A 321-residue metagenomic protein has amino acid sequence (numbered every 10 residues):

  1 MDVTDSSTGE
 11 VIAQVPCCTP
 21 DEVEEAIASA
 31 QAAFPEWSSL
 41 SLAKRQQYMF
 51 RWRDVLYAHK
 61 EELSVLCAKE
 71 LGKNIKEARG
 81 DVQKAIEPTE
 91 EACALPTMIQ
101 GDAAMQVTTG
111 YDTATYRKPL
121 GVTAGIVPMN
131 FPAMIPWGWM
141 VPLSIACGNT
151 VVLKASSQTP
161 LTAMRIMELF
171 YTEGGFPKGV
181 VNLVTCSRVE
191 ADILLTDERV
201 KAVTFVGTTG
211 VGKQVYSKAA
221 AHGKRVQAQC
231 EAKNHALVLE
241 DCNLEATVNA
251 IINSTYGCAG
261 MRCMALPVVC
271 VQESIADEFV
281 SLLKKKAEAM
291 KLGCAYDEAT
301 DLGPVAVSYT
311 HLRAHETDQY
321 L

Functional and structural regions predicted by a protein language model:
M1-A13: N-terminal glycine-rich, Lys/His-bearing helix-loop that initiates the first secondary-structure elements of many
G9, R45, C67, G148 (+5 more regions): Residue-level signal for inorganic ion chemistry
I12-I99: Glycine-rich loop-to-alpha-helix module at the N-terminal edge of alpha/beta enzyme cores
E24-I27, Q46-R53, S64, V82 (+9 more regions): Hydrophobic face of alpha-helices
L66-N74, A104-T109, C186, E231 (+1 more regions): Short linear capping/connector segments at secondary-structure termini
E90-M105, E288-G293: Proline-centered turn/helix-capping motifs that create local helix->coil transitions or kinks
G101-A246: Rossmann-like NAD(P) dinucleotide-binding subdomain of oxidoreductase/dehydrogenase enzymes
A202, G210-R313, L321: ALDH superfamily catalytic-core signature
